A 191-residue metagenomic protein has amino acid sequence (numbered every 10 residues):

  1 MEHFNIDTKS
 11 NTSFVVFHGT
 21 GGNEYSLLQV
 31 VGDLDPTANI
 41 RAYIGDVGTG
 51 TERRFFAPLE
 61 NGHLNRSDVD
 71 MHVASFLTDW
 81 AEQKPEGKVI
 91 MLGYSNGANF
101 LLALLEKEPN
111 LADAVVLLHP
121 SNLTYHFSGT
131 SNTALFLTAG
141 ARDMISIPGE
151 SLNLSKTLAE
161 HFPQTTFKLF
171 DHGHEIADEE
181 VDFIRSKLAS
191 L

Functional and structural regions predicted by a protein language model:
E2-P85: Serine-hydrolase catalytic machinery in alpha/beta-hydrolase-like enzymes
L27-V30, I147-T157: Short alpha-helix in the alpha/beta-hydrolase fold that links the catalytic acid
Q29, A103-K107: Active-site signature of alpha/beta-hydrolase-fold catalytic machinery across serine- and Asp/Cys-nucleophile hydrolases
L92-G97, L101: Gly/Ala-rich beta-loop-alpha elbow adjacent to hydrolase catalytic centers
N110-N122: A conserved short beta-strand
N122-A134: Conserved serine/cysteine hydrolase catalytic core
F136-A139, D143: Short beta-strand/loop motif that positions the catalytic acidic residue of the alpha/beta-hydrolase fold
L152-S155, Q164-L191: C-terminal catalytic histidine-bearing segment of alpha/beta-hydrolase fold enzymes
